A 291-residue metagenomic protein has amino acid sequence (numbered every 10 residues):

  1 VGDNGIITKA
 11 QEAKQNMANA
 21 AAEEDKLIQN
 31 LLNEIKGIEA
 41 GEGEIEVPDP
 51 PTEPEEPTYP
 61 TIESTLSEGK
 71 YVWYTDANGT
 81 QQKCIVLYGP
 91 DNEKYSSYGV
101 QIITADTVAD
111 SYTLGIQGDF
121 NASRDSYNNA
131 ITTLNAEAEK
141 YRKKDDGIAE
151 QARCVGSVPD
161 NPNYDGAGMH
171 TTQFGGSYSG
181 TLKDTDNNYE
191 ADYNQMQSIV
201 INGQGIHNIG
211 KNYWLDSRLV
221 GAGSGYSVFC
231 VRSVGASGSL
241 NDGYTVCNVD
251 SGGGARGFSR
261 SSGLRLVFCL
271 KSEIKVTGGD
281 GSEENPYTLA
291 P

Functional and structural regions predicted by a protein language model:
V1-E12: C-terminal juxtamembrane segment of a hydrophobic transmembrane alpha-helix
I7, E46, V200-N202: Residues marking helix boundaries in flexible regions
A13-E39: N-terminal alpha-helical signal peptides/signal-anchor transmembrane segments
E42-I45, I116: Internal, charge-rich low-complexity segments
E44-T58: Ser/Thr/Gly/Pro-rich low-complexity, disordered linker/stalk segments of secreted and cell-surface proteins
E56-P291: Collagenous Gly-X-Y triple-helix signature in extracellular proteins
